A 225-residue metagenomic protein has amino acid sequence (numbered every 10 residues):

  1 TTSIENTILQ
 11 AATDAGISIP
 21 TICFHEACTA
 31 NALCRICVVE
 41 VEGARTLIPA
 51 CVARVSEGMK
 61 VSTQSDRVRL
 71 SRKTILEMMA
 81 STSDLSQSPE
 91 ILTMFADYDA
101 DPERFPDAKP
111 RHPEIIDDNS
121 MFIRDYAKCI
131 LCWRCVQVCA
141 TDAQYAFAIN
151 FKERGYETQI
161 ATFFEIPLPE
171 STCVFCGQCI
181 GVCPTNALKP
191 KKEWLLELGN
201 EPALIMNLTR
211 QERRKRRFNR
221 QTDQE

Functional and structural regions predicted by a protein language model:
T2-E57: N-terminal cofactor/phosphate-binding cores enriched in small/glycine residues, especially glycine-rich loops such as
R35, A44-T172, G181, N186-E225: Fe-S ferredoxin-like electron-transfer domains and their immediately adjacent linker/connector regions across
